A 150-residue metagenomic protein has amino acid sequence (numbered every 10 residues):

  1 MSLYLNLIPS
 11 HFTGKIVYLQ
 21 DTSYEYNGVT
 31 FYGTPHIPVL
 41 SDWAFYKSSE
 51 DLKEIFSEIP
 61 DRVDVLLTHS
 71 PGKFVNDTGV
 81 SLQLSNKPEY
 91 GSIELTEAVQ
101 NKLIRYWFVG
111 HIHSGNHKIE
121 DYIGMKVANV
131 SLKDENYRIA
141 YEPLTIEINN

Functional and structural regions predicted by a protein language model:
M1-Y90, L132: Conserved catalytic scaffold of divalent metal-dependent phosphoesterases
S23-N27, E94-K102, Y106, H113-N150: Binuclear metal-dependent phosphoesterase catalytic core
F45-K47, G79-L82, H111, E120-I123 (+1 more regions): Generic preference for flexible, low-structure residues
S70, G110-I112: Short secondary-structure boundary segments
